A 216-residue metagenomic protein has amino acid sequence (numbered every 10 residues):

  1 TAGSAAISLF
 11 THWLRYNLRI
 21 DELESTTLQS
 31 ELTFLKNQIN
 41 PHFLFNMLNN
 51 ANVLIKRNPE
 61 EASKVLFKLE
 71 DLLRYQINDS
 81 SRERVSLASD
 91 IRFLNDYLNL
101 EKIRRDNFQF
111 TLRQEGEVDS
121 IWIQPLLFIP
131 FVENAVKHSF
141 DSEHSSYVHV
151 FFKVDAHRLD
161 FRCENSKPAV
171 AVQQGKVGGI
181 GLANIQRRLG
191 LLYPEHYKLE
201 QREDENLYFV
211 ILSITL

Functional and structural regions predicted by a protein language model:
T1-I211: Two-component histidine phosphotransfer core
I214-L216: C-terminal coupling/interaction segments
